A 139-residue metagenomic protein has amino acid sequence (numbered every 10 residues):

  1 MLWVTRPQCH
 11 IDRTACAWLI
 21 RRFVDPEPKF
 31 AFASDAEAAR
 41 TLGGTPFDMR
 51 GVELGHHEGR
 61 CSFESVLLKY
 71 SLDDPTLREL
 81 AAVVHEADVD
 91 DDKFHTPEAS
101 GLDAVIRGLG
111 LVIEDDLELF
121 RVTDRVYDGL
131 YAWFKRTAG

Functional and structural regions predicted by a protein language model:
L2-R6, R13-S71, P75-E79: Conserved, aromatic- and glycine-enriched, well-ordered alpha/beta core segments that occur as contiguous structural
H10, H56-H57, H85, H95: Histidine (H) residue identity feature
D12-R13, F120: Active-site-proximal structural scaffolding
K69-G139: A charged, amphipathic interaction segment
